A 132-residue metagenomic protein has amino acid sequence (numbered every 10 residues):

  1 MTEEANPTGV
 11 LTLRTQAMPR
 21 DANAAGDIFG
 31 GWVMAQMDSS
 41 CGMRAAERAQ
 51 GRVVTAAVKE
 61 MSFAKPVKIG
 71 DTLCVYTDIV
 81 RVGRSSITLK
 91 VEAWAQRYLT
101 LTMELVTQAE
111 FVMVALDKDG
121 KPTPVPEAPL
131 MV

Functional and structural regions predicted by a protein language model:
T2-A57, V114-V132: Hot-dog-fold acyl-thioester-processing enzymes
E3-L13, K68-I69, V80-V132: HotDog/MaoC-like acyl-thioester-processing domains
